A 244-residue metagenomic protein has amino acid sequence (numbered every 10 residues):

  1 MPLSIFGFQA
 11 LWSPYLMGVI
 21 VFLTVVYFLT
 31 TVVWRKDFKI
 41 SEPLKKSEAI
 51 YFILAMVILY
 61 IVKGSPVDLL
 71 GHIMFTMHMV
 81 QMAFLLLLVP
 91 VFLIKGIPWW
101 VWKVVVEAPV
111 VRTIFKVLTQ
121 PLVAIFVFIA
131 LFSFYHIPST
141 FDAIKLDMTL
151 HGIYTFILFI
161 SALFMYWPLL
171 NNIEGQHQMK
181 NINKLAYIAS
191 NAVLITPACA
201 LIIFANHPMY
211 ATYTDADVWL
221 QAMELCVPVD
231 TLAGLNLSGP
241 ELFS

Functional and structural regions predicted by a protein language model:
M1-S244: Alpha-helical membrane segments of multi-pass proteins
